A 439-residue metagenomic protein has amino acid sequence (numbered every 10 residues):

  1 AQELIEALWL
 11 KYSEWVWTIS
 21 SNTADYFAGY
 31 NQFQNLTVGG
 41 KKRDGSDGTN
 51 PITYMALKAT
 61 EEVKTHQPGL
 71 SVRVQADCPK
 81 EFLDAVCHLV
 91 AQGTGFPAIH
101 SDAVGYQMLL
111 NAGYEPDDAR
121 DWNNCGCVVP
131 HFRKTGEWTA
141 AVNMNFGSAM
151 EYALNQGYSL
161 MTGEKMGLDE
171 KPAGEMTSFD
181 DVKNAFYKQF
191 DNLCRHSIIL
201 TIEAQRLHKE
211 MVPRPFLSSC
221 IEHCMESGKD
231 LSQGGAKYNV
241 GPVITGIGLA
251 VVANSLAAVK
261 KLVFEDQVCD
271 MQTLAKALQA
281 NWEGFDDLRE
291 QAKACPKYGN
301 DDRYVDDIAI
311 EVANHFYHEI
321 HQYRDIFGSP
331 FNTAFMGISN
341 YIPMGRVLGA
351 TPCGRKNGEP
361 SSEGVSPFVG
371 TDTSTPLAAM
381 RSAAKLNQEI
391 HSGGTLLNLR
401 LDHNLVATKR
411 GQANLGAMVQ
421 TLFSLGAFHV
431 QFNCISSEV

Functional and structural regions predicted by a protein language model:
A1-L249, A253-V439: Conserved catalytic cores of very large enzyme subunits
